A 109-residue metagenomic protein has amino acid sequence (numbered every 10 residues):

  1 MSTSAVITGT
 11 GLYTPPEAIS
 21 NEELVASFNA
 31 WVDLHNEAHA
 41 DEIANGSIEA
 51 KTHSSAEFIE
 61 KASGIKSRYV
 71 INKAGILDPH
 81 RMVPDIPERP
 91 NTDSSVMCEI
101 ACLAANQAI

Functional and structural regions predicted by a protein language model:
M1-I109: Conserved "HGTGT" condensation-loop signature of ketosynthase/thiolase-family condensing enzymes that catalyze
